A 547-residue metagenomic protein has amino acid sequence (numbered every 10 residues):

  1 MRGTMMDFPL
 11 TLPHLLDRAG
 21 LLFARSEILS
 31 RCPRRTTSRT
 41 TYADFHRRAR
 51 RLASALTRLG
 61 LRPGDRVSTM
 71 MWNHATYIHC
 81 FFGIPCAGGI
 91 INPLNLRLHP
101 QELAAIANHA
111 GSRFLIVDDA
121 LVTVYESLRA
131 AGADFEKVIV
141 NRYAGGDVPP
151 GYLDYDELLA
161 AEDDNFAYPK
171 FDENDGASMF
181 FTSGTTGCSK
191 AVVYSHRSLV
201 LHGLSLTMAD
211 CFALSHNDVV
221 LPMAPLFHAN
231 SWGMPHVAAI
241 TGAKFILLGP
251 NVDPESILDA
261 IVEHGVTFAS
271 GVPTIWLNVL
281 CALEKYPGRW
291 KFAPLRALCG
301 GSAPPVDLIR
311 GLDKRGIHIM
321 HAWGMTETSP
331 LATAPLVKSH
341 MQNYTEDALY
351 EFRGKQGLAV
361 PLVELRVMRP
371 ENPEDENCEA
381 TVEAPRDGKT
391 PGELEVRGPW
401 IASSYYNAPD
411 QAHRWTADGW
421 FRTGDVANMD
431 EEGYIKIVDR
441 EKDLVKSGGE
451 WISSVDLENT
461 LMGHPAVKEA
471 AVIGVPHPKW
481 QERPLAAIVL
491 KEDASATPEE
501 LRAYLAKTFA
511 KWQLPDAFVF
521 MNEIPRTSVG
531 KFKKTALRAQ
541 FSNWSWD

Functional and structural regions predicted by a protein language model:
L15, R58-L59, C86-A160, F171 (+1 more regions): Structural core segment of the AMP-binding/adenylate-forming
I28-H74, I78-F82, H99-A104, N108 (+1 more regions): Conserved AMP-binding/adenylate-forming core of the ANL superfamily
L56-R62, D163-N174, M179-L221, G233 (+3 more regions): Conserved adenylate-forming
L98, A104-A105, L115-V117, A269 (+6 more regions): AMP-binding/adenylate-forming catalytic core of the ANL superfamily
D156, I240, V266-G271, L280-E351 (+3 more regions): Gly/Ser/Thr-rich phosphate-binding loop
V200-V219, A229-T267, A282-L283, P370: Conserved AMP-binding/adenylation subdomain of ANL enzymes
A348-E351, E371-K389, P399-G424, E441-K442 (+2 more regions): Conserved ANL (AMP-binding/adenylate-forming) active-site segment centered on the GW(Y/F)…HTG consensus within
L358-E395, E431-E432, A494-P498, K533: Conserved beta-loop-beta connector loops within the AMP-binding
